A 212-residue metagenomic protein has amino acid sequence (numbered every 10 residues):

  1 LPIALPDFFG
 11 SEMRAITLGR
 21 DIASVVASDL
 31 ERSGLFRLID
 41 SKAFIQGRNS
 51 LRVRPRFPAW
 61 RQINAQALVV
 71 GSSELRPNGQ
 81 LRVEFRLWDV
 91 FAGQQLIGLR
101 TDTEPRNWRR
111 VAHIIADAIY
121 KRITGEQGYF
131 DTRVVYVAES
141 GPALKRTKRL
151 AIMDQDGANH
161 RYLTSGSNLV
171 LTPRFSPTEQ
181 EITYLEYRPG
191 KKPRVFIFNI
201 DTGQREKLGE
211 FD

Functional and structural regions predicted by a protein language model:
L1-P58, V69-L75: Short beta-strand->alpha-helix linker/helix-N-cap micro-motif that forms a surface specificity/interaction loop
A27-L35, R61, A116, Y120-G125: Sec-exported extracytoplasmic/periplasmic mature domains
L51-A118: Amphipathic beta-strand/beta-sheet edge segments enriched in Tyr/Trp
N78-R82, P142-A151, G190-I197: Structural motif
W108-R149: Pro/Ala/Gly-rich low-complexity, hydrophilic intrinsically disordered segments
E126-R133, T172-E181: Blade-terminus and WD-like Trp-Asp/Gly-His loop motifs, strongest in beta-propeller folds
V135-L144, I182-P189, G209: Beta-strand C-termini and the immediately following turn/loop, strongest in propeller blades
M153-L171, F198-D212: Multi-bladed beta-propeller domains
